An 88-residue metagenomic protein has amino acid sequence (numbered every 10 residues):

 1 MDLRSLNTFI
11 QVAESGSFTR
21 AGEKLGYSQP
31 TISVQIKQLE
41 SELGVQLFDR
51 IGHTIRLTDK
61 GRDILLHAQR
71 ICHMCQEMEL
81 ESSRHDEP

Functional and structural regions predicted by a protein language model:
D2-S5, Q29, G61: The N-cap/first-turn positions of alpha helices within or immediately adjacent to helix-turn-helix DNA-binding domains
Q11-G26: Short helix-boundary/capping micro-motifs
S17-F18, I36, R50: Helix-turn-helix DNA-binding elements, focusing on the entry/boundary residues of the two helices that contact DNA
E23-K24, S41, R62: Alpha-helical residues within the helix-turn-helix
E40-L57: A short LG(V/I)-centered, amphipathic sequence patch enriched for acidic residue(s) preceding the LG motif
G61, L65-C72: Coiled-coil helix of the DHp
S83-P88: Interdomain hinge and pocket-entrance segments immediately C-terminal to HTH DNA-binding domains
